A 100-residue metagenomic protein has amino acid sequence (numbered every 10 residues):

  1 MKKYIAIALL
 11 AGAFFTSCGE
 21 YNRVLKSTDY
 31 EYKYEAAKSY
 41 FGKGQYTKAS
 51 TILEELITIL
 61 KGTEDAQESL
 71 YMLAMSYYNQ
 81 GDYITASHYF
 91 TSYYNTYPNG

Functional and structural regions predicted by a protein language model:
F14-S17: C-terminal motif of bacterial Sec signal peptides marking the signal peptidase cleavage site
G19-N22: Bacterial signal peptide processing site
V24-K26, T58-A66, Y94-G100: Short solvent-exposed coil/turn linkers within tandem alpha-helical repeat scaffolds
